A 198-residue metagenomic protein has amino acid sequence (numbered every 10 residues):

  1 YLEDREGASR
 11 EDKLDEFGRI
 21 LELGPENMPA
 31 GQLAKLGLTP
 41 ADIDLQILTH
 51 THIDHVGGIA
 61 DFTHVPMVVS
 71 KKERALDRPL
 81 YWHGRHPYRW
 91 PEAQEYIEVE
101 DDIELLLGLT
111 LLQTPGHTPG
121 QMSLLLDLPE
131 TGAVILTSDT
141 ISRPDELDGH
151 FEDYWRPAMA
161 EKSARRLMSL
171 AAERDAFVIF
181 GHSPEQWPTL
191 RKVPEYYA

Functional and structural regions predicted by a protein language model:
Y1-G31, G132-T140: Metallo-beta-lactamase
Y1-L2, D102-E104, T110-Q113, P119-K192: Metallo-beta-lactamase
S9-E16, P144-E152, E195-A198: Short glycine/proline- and charge-enriched loop/turn segments that cap or connect secondary-structure elements
R19-D42, D61, V69-Q113, A158-A176: Metallo-beta-lactamase
I43-D54: Metallo-beta-lactamase
L48, T189-A198: Short, electropositive alpha-helical surface patch
G57-T63, T189-K192: Metal-dependent catalytic neighborhoods of phosphoester/phosphodiester hydrolases
P66-K71, L136-S138: Short hydrophobic/aromatic-enriched beta-strand-loop microsegments
